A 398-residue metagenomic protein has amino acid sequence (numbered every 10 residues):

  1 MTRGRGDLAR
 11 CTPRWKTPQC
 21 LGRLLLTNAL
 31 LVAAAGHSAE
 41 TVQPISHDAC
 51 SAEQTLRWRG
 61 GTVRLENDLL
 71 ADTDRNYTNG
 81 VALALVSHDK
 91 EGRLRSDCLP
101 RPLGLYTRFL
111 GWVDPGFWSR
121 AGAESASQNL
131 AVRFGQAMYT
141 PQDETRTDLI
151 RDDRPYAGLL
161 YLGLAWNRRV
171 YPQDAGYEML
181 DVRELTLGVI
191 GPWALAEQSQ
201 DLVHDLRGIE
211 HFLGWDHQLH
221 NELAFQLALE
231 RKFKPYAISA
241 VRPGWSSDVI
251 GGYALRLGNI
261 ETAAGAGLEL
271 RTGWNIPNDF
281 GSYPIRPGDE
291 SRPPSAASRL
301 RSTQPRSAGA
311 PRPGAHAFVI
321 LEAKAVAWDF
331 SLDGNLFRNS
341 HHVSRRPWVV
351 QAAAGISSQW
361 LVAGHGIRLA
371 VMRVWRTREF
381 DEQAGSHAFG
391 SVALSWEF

Functional and structural regions predicted by a protein language model:
E40-W58, D89-Q128, V170-V182, P235-V249 (+3 more regions): Short loop/turn motifs that connect adjacent beta-strands in outer-membrane beta-barrel proteins
G61-N67, L130-M138, L185-G191, R231 (+5 more regions): Transmembrane beta-barrel strands of outer-membrane/channel proteins
E66-L70, Y139-D143, Y171, I190-A194 (+5 more regions): Sequence/structural signature of outer-membrane beta-barrel proteins
R75-V81, Y156-L160, D181, N221-L227 (+6 more regions): Residues that define the transmembrane beta-barrel architecture of outer-membrane proteins
V81-S87, F134, L162-R168, L227-F233 (+5 more regions): Residues on the lipid-exposed face of transmembrane beta-strands in outer-membrane beta-barrel proteins
G104, Q142-E144, E269, W274-F398: Outer membrane beta-barrel transmembrane domains
L105-S199: Long, hydrophobic/aromatic-enriched structural stretches that serve as scaffold segments
T147-R151, E210-H217, A254, R338-V343 (+1 more regions): Extracellular loop and loop/strand-boundary signature of outer-membrane beta-barrel proteins
